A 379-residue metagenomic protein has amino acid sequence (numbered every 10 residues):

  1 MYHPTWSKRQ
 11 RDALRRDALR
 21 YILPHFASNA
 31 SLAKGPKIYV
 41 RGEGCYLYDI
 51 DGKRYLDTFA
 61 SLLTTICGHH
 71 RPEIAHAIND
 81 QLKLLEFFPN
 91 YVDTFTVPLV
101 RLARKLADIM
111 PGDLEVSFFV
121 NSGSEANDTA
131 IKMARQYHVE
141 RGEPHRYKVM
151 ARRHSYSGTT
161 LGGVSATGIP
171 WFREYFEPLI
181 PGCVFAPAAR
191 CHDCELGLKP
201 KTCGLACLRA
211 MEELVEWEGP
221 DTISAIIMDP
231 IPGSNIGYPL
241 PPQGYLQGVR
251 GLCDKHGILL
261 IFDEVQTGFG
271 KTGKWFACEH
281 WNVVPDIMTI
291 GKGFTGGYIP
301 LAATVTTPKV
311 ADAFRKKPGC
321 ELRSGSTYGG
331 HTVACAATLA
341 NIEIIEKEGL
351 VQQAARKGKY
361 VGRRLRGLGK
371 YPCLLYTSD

Functional and structural regions predicted by a protein language model:
M1-S378: Conserved N-terminal phosphate-binding loop of PLP-dependent enzymes in the Aspartate aminotransferase
